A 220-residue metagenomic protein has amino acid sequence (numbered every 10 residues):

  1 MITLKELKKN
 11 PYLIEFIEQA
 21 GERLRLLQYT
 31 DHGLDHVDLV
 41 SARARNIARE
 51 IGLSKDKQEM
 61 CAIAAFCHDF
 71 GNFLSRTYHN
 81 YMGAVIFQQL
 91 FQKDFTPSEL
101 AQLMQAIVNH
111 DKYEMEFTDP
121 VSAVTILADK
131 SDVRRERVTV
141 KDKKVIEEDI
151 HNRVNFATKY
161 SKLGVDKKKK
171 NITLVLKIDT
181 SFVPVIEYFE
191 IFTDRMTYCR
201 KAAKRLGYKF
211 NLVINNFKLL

Functional and structural regions predicted by a protein language model:
M1-Y78: Acidic/His-rich, divalent-metal-binding segments that scaffold phosphate/diphosphate chemistry
K9-Y12, F16, E99, P120 (+1 more regions): Alpha-helical structural motif
R25-L26, R49-V165: Divalent metal-dependent catalytic cores for phosphoryl transfer on phosphate-bearing substrates
Y29-H32, E116, E187: Non-transmembrane, amphipathic alpha-helical segments
A44, V124, C199: Aromatic/hydrophobic pocket-lining residues that form π-stacking "cages" and hydrophobic walls in ligand
D132-L220: Terminal helices and disordered tails flanking the catalytic cores of nucleotide-processing hydrolases
